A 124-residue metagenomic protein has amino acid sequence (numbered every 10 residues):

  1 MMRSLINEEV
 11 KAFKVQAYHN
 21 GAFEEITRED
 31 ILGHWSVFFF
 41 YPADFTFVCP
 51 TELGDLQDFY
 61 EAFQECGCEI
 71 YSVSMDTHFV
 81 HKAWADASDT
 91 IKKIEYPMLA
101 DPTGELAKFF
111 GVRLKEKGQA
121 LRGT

Functional and structural regions predicted by a protein language model:
M1-T124: Chalcogenol-based redox active-site neighborhoods
